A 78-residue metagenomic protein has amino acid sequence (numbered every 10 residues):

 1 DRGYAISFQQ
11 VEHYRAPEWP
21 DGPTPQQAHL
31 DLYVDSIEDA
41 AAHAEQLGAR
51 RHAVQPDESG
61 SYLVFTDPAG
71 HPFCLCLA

Functional and structural regions predicted by a protein language model:
D1-D31, A42-T66, A78: Vicinal oxygen chelate
D39: Residue-level recognition of oxygen-bearing side chains
